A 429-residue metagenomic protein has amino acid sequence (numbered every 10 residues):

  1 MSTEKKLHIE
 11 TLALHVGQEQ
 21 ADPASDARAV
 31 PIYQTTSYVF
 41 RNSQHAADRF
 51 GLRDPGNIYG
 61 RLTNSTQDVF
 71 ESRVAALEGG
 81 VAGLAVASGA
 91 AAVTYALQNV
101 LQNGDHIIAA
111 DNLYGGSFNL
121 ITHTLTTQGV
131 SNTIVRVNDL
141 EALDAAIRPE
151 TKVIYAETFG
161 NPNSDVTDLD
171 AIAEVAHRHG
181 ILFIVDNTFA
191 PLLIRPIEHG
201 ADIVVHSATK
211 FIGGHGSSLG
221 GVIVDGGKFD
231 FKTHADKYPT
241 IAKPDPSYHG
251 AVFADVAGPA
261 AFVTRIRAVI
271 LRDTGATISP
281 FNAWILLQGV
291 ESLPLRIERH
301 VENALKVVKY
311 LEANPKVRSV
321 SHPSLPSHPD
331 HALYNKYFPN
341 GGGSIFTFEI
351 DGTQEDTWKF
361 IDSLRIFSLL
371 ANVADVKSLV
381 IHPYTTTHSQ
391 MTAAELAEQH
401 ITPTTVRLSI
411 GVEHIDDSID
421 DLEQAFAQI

Functional and structural regions predicted by a protein language model:
S2, V81, T122-H123, S131 (+4 more regions): PLP-dependent enzyme catalytic core of the Aspartate aminotransferase-like
S2-E4, G17-A21, L84-A313: Conserved PLP-enzyme active-site core in the AAT-like
S2-N64, S72-R73: N-terminal "arm"/small-domain region of PLP-dependent enzymes with the aminotransferase-like
N42-T94, G116-T124: Conserved N-terminal alpha-helix of the aminotransferase class I/II PLP-enzyme fold
P55, V81, N282, L286 (+3 more regions): Short amphipathic alpha-helical segments
F159, T188-A190, L325, D351 (+1 more regions): Active-site beta-loop-alpha junctions enriched in small/polar residues
I297, L305, K309-E312, K316-V406 (+1 more regions): Conserved C-terminal alpha-helix-loop-beta "cap" of PLP-dependent enzymes that closes/shapes the active-site mouth
